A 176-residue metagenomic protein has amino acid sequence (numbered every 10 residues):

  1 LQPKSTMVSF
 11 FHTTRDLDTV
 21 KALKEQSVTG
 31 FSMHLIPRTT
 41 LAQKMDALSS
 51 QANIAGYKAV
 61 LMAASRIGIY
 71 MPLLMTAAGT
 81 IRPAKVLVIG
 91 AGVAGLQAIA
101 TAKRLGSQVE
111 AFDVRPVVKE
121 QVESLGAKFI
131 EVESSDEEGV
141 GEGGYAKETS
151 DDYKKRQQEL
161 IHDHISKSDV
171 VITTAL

Functional and structural regions predicted by a protein language model:
L1-K85: Glycine/serine-rich phosphate-binding loop and adjoining beta1-alpha1 elements at the start of nucleotide-handling
L73-H164: Glycine-rich phosphate/diphosphate-binding loop of Rossmann-like nucleotide-binding domains
S168: An anion/phosphate-binding loop that grips the pyrophosphate of nucleotide cofactors and donors
A175: Conserved NAD(P)H cofactor-binding loop of Rossmann-fold oxidoreductase domains
